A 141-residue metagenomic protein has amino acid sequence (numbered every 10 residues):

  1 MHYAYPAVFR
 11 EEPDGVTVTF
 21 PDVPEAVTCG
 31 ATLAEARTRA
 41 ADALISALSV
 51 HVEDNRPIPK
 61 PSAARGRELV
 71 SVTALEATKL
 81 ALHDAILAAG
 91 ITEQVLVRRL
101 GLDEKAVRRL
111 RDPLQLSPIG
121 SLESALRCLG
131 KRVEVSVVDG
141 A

Functional and structural regions predicted by a protein language model:
M1-A4, R39-R109, P113-Q115, L122: Short, charged, surface-exposed hinge/linker loops at domain edges that act as mobile lids or interdomain connectors
M1-L48: DNA-contacting interfaces and partner/effector-binding or oligomerization modules in DNA-centric proteins
A4, G15, L69, G130-R132: Broad gene-expression machinery/nucleic-acid interaction feature
T17, P57, R132-E134: Residues at or immediately flanking beta-strands
V23-P24, E53-P57, C128: Hydrophobic/basic alpha-helical segments enriched in Actinobacteria
T28, T32, T92, S121: Ser/Thr-centric signal marking residues that sit in or immediately flank functional binding/regulatory motifs
G120-S136: DNA major-groove recognition helix of helix-turn-helix/homeodomain DNA-binding modules
V137-A141: Short, charged recognition helix plus adjacent turn of helix-turn-helix-like nucleic-acid-binding domains
